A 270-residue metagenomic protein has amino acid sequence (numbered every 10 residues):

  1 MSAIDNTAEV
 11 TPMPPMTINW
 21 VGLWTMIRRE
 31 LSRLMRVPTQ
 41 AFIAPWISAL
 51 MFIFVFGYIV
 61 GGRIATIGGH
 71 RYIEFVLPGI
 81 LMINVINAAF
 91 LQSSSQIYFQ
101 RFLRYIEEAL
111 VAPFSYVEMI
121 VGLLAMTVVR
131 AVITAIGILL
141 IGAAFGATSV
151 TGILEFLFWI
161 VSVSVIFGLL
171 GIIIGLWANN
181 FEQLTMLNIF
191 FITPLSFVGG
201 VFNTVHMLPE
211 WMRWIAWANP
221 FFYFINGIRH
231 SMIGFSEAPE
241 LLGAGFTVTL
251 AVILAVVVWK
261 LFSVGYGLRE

Functional and structural regions predicted by a protein language model:
M1-L154, F158-E270: Hydrophobic transmembrane alpha-helices and immediately adjacent juxtamembrane helices of multi-pass inner-membrane
